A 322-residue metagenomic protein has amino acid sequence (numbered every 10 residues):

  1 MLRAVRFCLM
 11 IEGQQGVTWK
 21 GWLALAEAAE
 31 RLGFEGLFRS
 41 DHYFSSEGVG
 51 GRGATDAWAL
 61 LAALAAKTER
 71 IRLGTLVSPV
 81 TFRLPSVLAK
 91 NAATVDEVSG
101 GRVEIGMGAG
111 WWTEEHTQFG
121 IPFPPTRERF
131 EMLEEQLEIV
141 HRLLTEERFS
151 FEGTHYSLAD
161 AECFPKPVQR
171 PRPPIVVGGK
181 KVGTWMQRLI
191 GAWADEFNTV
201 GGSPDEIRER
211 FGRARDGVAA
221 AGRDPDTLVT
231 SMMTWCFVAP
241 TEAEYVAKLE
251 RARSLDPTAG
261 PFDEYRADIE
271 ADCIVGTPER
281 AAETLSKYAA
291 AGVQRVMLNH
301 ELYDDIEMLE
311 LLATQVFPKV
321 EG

Functional and structural regions predicted by a protein language model:
M1-G322: Active-site-adjacent structural elements that line small-molecule/cofactor binding pockets in enzymes
